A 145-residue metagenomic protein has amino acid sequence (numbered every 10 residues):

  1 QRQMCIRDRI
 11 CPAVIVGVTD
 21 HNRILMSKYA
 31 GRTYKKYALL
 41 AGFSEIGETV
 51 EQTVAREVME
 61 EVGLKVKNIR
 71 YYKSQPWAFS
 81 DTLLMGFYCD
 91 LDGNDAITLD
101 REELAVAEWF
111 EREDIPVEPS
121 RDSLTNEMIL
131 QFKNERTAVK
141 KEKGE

Functional and structural regions predicted by a protein language model:
R2-I6: Short, small-residue-biased leader/transition segments that mark boundaries at the very start of proteins
R7-E51: Extended interfacial segments that mediate partner engagement and assembly in macromolecular machines
P12-V14, N22, K35, V62 (+3 more regions): Structural beta-strand/beta-sheet cores of well-ordered domains, especially the beta-sheet scaffolds that support
H21-R23, A30, D90-N94, R112-D114: Short loop segments at secondary-structure junctions
K28-Y29, L39-A41, V66-Q75, L91 (+2 more regions): Active-site proximal loops enriched in glycine and acidic residues that flank catalytic Cys/His/Asp and coordinate
T33-Y37, D100-E145: Nudix hydrolase/Nudix homology domain
L39-K73, F87: The catalytic Nudix box helix
Q75-T98: Active-site-adjacent beta-strand/loop module that shapes the phosphate/pyrophosphate-binding cleft
